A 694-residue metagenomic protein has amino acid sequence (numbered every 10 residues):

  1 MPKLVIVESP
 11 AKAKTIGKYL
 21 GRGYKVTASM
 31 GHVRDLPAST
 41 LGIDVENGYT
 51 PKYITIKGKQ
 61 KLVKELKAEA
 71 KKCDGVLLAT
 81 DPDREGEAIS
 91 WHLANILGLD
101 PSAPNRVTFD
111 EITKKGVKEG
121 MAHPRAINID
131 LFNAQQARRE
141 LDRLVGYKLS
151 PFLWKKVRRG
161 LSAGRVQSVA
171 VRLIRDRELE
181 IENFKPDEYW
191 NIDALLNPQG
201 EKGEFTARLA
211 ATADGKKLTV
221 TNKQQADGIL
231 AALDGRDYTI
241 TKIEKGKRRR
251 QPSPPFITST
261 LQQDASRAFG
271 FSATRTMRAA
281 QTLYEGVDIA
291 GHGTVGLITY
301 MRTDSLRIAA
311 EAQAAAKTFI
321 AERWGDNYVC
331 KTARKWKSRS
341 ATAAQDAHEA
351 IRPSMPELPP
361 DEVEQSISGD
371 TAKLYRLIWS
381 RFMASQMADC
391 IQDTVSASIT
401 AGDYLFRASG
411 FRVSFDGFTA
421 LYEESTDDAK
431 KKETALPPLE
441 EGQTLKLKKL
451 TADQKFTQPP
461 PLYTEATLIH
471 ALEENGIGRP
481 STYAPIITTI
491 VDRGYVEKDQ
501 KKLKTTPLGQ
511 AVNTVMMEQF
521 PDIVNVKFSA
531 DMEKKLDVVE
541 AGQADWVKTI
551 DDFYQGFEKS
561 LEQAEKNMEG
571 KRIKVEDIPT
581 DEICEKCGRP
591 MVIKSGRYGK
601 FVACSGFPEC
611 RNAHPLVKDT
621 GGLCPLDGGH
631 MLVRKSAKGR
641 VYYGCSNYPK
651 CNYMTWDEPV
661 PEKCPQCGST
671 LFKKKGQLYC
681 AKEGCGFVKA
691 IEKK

Functional and structural regions predicted by a protein language model:
M1, D81-P82, R158-S162, K245-P254 (+3 more regions): Conserved short loop/turn motifs at secondary-structure junctions
M1-R139, V220, T426: Intrinsically disordered, low-complexity regulatory segments
P2-L4, T15, Y24, S150 (+4 more regions): Basic, low-complexity terminal or inter-domain segments flanking catalytic cores
T15-Y19, E65, A88-I96, G116-G120 (+9 more regions): Alpha-helical scaffold elements adjacent to nucleotide-binding pockets in ATP/GTP-utilizing enzyme cores
I112-A194, K245-G246: C-terminal or mid-to-C-terminal helical accessory/interaction module adjacent to the motor/catalytic core
R138-L149, V166, L196-P198, R248-T260 (+6 more regions): Core structural elements
D214-P254, Q443: Metal- or metallocofactor-binding catalytic centers and their adjacent structured scaffolds across diverse enzyme
I240-I243, P252-A265, H292-Y300, P459-A471: Short acidic, hydrophobic short linear motifs in intrinsically disordered regions
